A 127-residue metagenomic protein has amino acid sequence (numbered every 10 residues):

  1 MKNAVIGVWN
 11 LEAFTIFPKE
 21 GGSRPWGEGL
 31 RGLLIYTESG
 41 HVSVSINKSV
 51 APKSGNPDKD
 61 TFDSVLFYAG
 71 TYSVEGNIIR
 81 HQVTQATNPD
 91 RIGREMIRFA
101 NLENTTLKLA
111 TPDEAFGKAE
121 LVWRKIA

Functional and structural regions predicted by a protein language model:
M1-A127: Lipid interaction determinants
